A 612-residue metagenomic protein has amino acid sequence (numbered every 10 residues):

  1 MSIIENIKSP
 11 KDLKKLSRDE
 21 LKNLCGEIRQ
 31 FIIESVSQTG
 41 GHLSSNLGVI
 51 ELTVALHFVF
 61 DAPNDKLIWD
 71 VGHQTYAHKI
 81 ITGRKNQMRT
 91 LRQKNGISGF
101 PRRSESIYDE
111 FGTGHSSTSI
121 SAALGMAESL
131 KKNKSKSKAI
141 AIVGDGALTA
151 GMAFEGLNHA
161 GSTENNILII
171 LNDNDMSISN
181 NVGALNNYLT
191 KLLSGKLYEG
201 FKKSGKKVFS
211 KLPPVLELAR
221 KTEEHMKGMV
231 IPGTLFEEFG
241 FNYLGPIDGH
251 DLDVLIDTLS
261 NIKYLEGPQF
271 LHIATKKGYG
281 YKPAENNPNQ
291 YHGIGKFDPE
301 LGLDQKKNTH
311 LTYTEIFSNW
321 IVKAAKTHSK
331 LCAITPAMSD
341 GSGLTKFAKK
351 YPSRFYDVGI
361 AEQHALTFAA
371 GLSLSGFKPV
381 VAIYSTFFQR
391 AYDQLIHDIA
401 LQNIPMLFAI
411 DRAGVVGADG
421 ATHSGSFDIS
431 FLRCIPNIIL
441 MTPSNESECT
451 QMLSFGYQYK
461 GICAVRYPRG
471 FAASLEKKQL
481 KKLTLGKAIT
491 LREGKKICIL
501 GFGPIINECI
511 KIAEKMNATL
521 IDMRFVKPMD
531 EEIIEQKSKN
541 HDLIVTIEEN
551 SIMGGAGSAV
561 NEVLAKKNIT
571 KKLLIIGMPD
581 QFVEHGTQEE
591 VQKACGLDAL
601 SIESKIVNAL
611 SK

Functional and structural regions predicted by a protein language model:
M1-I81, L235-L255, Q269-H272: N-terminal amphipathic, basic-rich helices that act as targeting or association modules
I4, D175-F317: Long, well-ordered, tryptophan-enriched scaffold segments
H42-T163, Y313, L331, T335-P336 (+1 more regions): Cofactor-binding active-site loop characterized by glycine-rich and histidine/acidic residues
K66, T275-F388, Q394-I404, L500-G503: Non-catalytic terminal/interface segments that mediate subunit docking, oligomerization, and allosteric communication
V215-P283, P405-I410, I429-K478, A599-K612: Structural signature of the thiamine diphosphate
V230, D257-S260, H292-G293, T312-T327 (+5 more regions): Glycine-/acidic-rich phosphate or pyrophosphate-binding loops and their flanking alpha/beta elements
F297-P299, D304-K307, G417-D419, I438-I439 (+1 more regions): Peripheral docking tails and interdomain loops at the edges of cofactor- or intermediate-handling domains
D357, A513-K537: Generic long, charged, amphipathic alpha-helical segments
